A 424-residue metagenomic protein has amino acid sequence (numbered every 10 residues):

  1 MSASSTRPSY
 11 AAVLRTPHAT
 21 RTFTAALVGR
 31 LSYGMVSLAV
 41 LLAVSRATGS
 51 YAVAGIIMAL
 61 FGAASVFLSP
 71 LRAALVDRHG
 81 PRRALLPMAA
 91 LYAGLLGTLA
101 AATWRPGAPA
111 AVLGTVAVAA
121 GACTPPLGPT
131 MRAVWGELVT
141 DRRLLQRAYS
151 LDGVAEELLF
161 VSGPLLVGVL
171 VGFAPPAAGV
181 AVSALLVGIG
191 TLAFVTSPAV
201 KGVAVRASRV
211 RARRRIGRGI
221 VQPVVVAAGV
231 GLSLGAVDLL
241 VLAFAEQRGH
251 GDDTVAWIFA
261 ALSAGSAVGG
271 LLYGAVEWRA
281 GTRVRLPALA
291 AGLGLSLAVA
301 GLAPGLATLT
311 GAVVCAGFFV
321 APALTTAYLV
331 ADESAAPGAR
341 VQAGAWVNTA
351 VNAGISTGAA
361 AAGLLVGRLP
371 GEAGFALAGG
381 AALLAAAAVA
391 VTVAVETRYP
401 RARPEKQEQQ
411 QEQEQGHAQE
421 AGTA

Functional and structural regions predicted by a protein language model:
S5-V66, R214-A260: Helix-loop boundary and gating motifs at the non-cytosolic
V40, P125-V139, V241, P322-A335: Intracellular juxtamembrane helix-capping segments at the cytosolic ends of symmetry-related transmembrane helices
F67-P81, V171, V268-T282, V366: Helix-to-loop junctions at the C-terminal end of transmembrane segments in multipass secondary transporters
A90-G107, G292-P304: C-terminal ends and interior cores of transmembrane alpha-helices in multi-pass membrane transporters/permeases
P109, G172-L185, L364-L383: A membrane-interface helix-boundary motif in multi-pass transporters
V116-L158: Cytoplasmic helix-loop-helix junction between adjacent transmembrane helices in 12-TM secondary transporters
R283-A327: C-terminal transmembrane helical hairpin of 12-TM major facilitator-type secondary transporters
G338-G371: A late C-terminal transmembrane helix in Major Facilitator Superfamily
